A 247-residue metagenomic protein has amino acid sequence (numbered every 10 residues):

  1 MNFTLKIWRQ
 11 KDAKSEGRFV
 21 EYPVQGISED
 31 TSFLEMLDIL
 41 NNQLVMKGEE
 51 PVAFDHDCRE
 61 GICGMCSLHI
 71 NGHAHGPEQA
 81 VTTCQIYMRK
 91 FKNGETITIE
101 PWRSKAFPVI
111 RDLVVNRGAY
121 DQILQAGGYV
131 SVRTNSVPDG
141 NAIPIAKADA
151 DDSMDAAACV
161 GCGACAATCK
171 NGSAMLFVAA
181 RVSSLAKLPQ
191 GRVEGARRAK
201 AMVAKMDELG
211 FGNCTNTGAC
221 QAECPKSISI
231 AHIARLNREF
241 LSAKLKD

Functional and structural regions predicted by a protein language model:
M1-P23: Eukaryote-biased recognition of intrinsically disordered, low-complexity regulatory segments
K6-W8, Q25, Q85-Y87, T98-W102: Residues in well-ordered beta-strands of folded domains
V20-S32: Short, contiguous acidic and Ser/Thr-rich linear segments
T31-E50, I97-D247: Ferredoxin-type iron-sulfur electron-transfer modules in oxidoreductases and energy-metabolism complexes
A53-M65: Short, structured protein-protein interaction patches enriched in aromatics and acidic/basic residues, typified by
I62, L68-I70, C220: Functionalized membrane-embedded alpha-helices
I70-G94, I99: Glycine-rich phosphate/adenylate-binding loop and adjacent beta-alpha elements of nucleotide- or dinucleotide-binding
